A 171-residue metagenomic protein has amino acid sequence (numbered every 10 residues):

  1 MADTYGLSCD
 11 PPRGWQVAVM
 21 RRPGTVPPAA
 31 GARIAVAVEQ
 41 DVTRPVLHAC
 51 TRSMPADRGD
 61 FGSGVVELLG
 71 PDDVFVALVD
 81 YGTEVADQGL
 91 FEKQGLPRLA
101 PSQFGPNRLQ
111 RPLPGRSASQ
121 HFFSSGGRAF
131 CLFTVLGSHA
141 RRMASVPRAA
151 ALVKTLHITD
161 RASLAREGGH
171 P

Functional and structural regions predicted by a protein language model:
M1-D87: Secretory pathway targeting signatures of secreted, lumenal, and periplasmic proteins
L7-C9, R98, F130: Short, isolated positions in well-ordered beta-strands
P11, S119, L152: Residues that flank catalytic or metal-binding motifs in active/ligand-binding sites
W15, C131-P171: Surface-exposed amphipathic alpha-helical segments
G24-P27, R33-V36, S102, P147 (+1 more regions): Glycine-rich loops and low-complexity Gly/Arg-rich segments that provide flexible linkers or classic glycine-based
A56-G127, V135-L136, A140: Signature of long, low-cysteine stretches enriched in small and polar/charged residues
